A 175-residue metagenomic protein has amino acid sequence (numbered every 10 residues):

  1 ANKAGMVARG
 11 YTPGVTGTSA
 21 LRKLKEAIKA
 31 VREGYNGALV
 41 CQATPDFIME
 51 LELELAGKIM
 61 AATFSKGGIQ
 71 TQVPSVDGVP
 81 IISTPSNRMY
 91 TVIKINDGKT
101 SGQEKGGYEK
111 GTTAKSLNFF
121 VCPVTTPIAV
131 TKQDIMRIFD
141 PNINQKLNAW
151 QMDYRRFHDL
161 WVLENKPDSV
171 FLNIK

Functional and structural regions predicted by a protein language model:
N2-V73: Extended, solvent-exposed, turn-rich assembly/linker loops in the middle of proteins
G5, R9-T12, E54-K175: Sequence/fold signature of self-assembling virion shell proteins
